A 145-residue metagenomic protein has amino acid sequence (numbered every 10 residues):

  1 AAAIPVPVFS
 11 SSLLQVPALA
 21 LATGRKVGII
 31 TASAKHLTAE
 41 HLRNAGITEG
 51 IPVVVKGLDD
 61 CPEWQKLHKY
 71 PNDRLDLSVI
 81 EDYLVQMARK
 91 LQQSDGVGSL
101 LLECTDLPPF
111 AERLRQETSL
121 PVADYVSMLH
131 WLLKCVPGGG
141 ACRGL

Functional and structural regions predicted by a protein language model:
A1-Q15, G96-P108: N-terminal glycine-rich phosphate/adenylate-binding segment common to multiple enzyme folds
I4-L13, V27-T31, R115, S119-M128: Short hydrophobic/aromatic-enriched beta-strand-loop microsegments
L14-L19, K35-T38, L129-L133: Short gly/pro/ser/thr-enriched loop/turn and capping motifs at secondary-structure boundaries
A22-D59, P137-L145: Short, glycine-/small-residue-rich phosphate/pyrophosphate-handling segment
A32-H36, D59-P62, D106-P108, L129-H130: Glycine-rich beta-alpha junction loops
L37, R43-S94: Active-site rim beta-loop-alpha module in soluble metabolic enzymes
V85-E117, P121-A123: Extended, basic/helix-rich recognition subdomains
V122-C142: Short, flexible loop segments at boundaries between secondary-structure elements
